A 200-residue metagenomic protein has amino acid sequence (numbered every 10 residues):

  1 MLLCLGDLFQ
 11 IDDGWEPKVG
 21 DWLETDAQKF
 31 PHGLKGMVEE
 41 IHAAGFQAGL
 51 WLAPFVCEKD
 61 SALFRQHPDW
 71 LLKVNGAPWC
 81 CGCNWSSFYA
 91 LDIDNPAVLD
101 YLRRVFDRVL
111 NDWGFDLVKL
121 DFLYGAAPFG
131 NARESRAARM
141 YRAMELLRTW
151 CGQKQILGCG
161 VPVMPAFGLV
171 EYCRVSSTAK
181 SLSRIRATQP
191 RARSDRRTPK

Functional and structural regions predicted by a protein language model:
M1-D107, N111-F129: Aromatic-lined carbohydrate-binding/catalytic grooves of carbohydrate-active enzymes
L34-I41, F46, R136-Q155: Alpha-helix-loop-beta-strand connector modules within alpha/beta enzyme cores
E58-K59, L63-D100, R104, E145-K200: Glycan-recognition surfaces
P128-R136: Short, flexible/disordered intra-domain loops and linkers
